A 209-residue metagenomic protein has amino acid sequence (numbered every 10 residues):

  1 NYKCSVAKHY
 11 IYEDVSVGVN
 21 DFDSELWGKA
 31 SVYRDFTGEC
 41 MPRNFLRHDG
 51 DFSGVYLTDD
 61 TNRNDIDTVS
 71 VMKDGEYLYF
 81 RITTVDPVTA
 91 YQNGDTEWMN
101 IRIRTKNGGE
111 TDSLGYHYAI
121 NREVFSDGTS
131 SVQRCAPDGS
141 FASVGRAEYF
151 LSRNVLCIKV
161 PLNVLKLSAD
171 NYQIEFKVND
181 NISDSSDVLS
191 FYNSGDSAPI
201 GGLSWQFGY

Functional and structural regions predicted by a protein language model:
N1-S16: Catalytic domains of carbohydrate-active enzymes that cleave complex glycans
D14-V19, K29, F207: Internal alpha/beta core interface subdomains
N20-T129, V178-F191: Surface-exposed, glycine/proline- and aromatic-rich loop segments on solvent-exposed faces across compartments
N62, R134-V144: Short beta-strand and strand-turn-strand segments in soluble, beta-rich domains
D67-V71, V144-Y149: Beta-strand-rich interaction surfaces with strong enrichment in secreted/lumenal proteins
K73-G75, G94, Y149-R153, L167: Surface-exposed coil/turn segments at beta-strand junctions on protein surfaces, enriched
L151-D196: Ser/Thr/Pro-rich, low-complexity mucin-like regions that serve as glycosylated stalks/linkers or repetitive adhesive
G201-G208: Short, low-complexity, Pro/Ser/Thr/Gly-rich segments in the mature regions of secreted, periplasmic
